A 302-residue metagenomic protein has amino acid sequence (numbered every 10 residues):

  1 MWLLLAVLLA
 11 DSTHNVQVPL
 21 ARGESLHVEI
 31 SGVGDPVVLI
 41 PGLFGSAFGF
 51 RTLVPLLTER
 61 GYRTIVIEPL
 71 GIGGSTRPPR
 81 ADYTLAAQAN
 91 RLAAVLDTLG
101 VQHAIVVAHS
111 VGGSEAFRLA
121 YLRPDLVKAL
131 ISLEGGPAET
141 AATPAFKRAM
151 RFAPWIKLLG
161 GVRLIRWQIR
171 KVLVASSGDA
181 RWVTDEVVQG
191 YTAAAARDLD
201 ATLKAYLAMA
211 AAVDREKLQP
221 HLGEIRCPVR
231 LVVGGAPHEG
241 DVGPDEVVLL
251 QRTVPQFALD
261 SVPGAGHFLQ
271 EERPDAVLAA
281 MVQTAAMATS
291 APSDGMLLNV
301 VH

Functional and structural regions predicted by a protein language model:
L9-S25: N-terminal cap/lid segment of alpha/beta-hydrolase-fold proteins
A21, E29, E59, V66-V107 (+3 more regions): Active-site loop/oxyanion-hole signature of alpha/beta-hydrolase fold enzymes
E24, E29-G74: Conserved HGGG/HGGXW glycine-rich cap/lid loop of the alpha/beta-hydrolase fold
G113-P124, L130: Short glycine-enriched nucleophile-adjacent loop and the immediately C-terminal alpha-helix near the catalytic center
Y121, L130-G160: Flexible "cap/lid" loop of the alpha/beta hydrolase fold
A141-K147, V162-G223: Conserved alpha/beta-hydrolase catalytic His-Asp/Glu region
P228-A265: Conserved loop-alpha-helix segment in the C-terminal half of the alpha/beta-hydrolase fold that carries the catalytic
V254-H302: Catalytic active-site module of serine/aspartate enzymes centered on a nucleophile-bearing elbow/loop
